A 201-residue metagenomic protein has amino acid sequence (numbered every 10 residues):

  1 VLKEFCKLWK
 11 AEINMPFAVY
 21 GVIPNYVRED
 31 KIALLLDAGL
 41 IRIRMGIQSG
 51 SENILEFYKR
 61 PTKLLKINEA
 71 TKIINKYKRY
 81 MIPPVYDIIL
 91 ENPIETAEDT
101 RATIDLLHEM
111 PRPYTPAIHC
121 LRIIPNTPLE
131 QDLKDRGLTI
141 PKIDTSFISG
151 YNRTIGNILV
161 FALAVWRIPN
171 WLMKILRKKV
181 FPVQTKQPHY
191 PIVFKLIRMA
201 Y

Functional and structural regions predicted by a protein language model:
V1, G21-P24, E91-I94, I118-L129: Short, solvent-exposed turn/loop segments enriched in Gly/Ser/Thr/Pro and often Arg
V1-V85, L90: Conserved SAM/AdoMet-binding glycine-rich loop
V27, P93-T100: Active-site glycine- and acidic-residue-rich loops that bind and position anionic ligands or nucleotide-like cofactors
L65-N68, A97-R101: Residues in well-ordered alpha-helical elements
P83, E98-Y201: C-terminal accessory regions of radical SAM enzymes
